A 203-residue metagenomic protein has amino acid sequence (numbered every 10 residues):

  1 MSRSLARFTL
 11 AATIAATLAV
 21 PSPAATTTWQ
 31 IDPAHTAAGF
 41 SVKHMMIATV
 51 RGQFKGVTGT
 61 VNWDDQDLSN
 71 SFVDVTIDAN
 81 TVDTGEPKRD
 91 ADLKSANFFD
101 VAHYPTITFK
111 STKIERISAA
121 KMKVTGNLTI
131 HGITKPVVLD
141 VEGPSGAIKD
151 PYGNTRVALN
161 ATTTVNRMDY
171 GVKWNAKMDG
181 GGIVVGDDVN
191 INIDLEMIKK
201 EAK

Functional and structural regions predicted by a protein language model:
M1-L10: Bacterial N-terminal signal peptides that target proteins for export
T9-P21: Bacterial N-terminal signal peptides
P23-K203: Low-complexity, acidic/polar, glycine-enriched regions of mature
